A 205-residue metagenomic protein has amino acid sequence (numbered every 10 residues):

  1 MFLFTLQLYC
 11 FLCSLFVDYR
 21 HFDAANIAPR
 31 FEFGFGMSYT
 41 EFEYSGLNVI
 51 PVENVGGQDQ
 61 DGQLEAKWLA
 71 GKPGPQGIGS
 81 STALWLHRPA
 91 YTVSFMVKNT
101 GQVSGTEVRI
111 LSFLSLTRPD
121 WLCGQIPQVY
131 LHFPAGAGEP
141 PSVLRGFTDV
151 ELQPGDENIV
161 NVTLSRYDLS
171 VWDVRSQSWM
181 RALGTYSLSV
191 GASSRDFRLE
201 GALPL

Functional and structural regions predicted by a protein language model:
M1-Y91, M96-T106, F113-G124, Y130 (+4 more regions): Secreted, periplasmic, or luminal enzymes acting at the cell surface/secretory milieu
E43, N48, M96, T148-Q153 (+2 more regions): Generic structural detector for well-ordered beta-strands
E107-F113, Q125-Q128, G136-Q177: Intrinsically disordered, low-complexity Pro/Gly/Ser/Thr-rich segments with frequent PxxP/GP/PP motifs and embedded
H132-A137, S193: Change "in extracellular beta-sheet-rich domains … of secreted and cell-surface proteins" to "in beta-sheet-rich domains
E157, D196-R198: Short, mixed charged/polar active-site loops that provide acid/base catalysis or chelate metal/phosphate cofactors
V162-L164, Q177-V190: Contiguous beta-strand segments of beta-sheet-rich domains
V171-S176, A182-L183, R198: Secreted/periplasmic carbohydrate-active enzymes, especially glycoside hydrolases
